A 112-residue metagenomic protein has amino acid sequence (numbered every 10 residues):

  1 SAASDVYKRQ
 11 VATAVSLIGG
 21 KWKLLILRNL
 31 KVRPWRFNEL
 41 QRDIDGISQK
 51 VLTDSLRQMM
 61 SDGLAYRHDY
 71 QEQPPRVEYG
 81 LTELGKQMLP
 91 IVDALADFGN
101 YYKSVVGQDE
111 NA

Functional and structural regions predicted by a protein language model:
S1-Y7: Short, small-residue-biased leader/transition segments that mark boundaries at the very start of proteins
R9-V51, E72, E78: N-terminal helix-turn-helix DNA-binding core of bacterial DNA-binding proteins
L52, Q58-M59: Basic amphipathic alpha-helical segments that dock to polyanions
Q71-L95: Basic, amphipathic "hinge/linker" alpha-helix immediately C-terminal to the N-terminal HTH DNA-binding motif
K86-A112: Amphipathic alpha-helical dimerization/coiled-coil segments that flank or bridge DNA-binding/regulatory modules
